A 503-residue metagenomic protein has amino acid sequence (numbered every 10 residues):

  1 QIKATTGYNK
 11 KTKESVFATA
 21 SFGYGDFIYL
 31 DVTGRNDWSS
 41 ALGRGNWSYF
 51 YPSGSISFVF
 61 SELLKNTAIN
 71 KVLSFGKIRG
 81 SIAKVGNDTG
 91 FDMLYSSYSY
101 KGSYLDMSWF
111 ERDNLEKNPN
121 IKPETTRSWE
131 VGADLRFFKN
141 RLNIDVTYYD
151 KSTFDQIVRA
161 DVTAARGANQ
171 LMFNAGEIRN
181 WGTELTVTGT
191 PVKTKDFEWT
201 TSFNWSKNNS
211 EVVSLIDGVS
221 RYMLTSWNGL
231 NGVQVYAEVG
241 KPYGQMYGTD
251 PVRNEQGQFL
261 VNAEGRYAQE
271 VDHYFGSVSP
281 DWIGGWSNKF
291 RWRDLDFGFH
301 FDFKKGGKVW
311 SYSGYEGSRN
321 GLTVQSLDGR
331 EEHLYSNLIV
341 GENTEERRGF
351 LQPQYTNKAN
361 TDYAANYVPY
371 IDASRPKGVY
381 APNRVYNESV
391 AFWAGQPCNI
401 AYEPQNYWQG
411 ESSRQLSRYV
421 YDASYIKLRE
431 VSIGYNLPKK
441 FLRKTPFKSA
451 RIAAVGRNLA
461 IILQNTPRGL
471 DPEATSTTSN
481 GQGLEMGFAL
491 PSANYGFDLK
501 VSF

Functional and structural regions predicted by a protein language model:
Q1-A237, Q415, Y419-F503: Extracellular/periplasmic, surface-exposed regions of secreted and cell-surface proteins
M107-N114, S152-A175, N209-V278, S287 (+2 more regions): Surface-exposed, extracytoplasmic segments of Gram-negative outer-membrane nutrient-acquisition systems
